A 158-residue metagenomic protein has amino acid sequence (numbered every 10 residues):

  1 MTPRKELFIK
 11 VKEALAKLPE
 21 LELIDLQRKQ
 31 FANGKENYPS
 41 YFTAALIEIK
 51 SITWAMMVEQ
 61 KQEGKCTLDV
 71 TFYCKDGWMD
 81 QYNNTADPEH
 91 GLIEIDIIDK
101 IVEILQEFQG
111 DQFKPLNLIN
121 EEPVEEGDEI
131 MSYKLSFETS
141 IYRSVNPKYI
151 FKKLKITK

Functional and structural regions predicted by a protein language model:
M1-K35, I49-K158: Charged, amphipathic alpha-helical segments and their flanking helix caps
S40-S51: A short, hydrophobic beta-strand-centered structural micro-motif
